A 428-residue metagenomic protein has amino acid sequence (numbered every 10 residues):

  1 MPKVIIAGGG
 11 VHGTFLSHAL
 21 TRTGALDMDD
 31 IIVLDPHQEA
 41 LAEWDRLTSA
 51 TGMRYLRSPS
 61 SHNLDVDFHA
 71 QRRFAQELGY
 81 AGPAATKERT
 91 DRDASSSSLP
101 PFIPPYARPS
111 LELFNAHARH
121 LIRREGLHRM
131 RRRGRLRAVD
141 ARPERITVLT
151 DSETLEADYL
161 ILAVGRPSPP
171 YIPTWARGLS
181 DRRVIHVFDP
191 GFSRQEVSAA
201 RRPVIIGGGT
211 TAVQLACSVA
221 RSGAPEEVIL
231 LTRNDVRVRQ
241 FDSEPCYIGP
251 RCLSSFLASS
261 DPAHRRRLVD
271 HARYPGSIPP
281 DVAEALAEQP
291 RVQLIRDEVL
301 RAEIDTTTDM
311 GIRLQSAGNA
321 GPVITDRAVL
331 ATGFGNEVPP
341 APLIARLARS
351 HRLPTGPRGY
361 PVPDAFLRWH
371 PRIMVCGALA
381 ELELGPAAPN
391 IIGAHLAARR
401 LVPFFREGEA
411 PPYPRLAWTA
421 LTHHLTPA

Functional and structural regions predicted by a protein language model:
M1-Q38, P100-A428: Flavin (primarily FAD) cofactor-binding/catalytic cores of flavoenzymes
D27, D35, A40, G52-S58 (+3 more regions): Short, solvent-exposed coil/turn linker segments
H37-H69, V238-S254: Conserved N-terminal glycine-rich FAD pyrophosphate-binding loop of Rossmann-like flavoproteins
E43-D45, Q71, A75-E77, Y247-I248 (+2 more regions): Tryptophan-centered motif/residue detector
P59-H62, A70-F74, F114-H117, R132: Generic hydrophobic, aliphatic-rich segments that mediate packing or membrane embedding
D65-F102, A107-R108: A conserved beta-strand/loop capping segment in the N-terminal third of enzymes that catalyze redox or closely related
